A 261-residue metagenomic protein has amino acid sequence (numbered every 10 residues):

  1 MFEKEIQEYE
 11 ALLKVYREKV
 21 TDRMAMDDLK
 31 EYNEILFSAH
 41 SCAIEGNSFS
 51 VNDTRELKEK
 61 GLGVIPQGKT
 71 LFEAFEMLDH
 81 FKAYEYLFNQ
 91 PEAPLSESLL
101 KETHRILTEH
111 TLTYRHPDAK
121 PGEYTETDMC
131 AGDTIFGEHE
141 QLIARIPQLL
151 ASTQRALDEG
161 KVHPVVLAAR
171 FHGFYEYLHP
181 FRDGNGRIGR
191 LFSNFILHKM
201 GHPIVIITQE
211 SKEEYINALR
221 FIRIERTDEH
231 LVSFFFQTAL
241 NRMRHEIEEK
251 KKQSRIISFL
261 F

Functional and structural regions predicted by a protein language model:
M1-F261: FIC/Doc superfamily catalytic core
